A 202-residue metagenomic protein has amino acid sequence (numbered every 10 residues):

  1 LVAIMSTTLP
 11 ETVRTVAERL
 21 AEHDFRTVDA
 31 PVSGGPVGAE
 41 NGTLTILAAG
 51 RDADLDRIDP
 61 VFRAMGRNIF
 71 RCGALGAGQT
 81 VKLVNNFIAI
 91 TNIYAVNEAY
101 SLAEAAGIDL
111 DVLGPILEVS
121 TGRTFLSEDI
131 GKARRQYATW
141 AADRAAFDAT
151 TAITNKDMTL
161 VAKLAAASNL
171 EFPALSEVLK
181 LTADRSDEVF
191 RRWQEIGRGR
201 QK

Functional and structural regions predicted by a protein language model:
L1-V84: Rossmann-fold dinucleotide-binding core
V28, E171-L175: A short alpha-helix-loop-beta-strand transition element characteristic of N-terminal alpha/beta dinucleotide-binding
D54-V61, A95-E98, A174: Short amphipathic alpha-helical coupling segments at ligand-binding clamshell hinges and other catalytic/signaling
R67-R71, L126-D129, A174: Glycine/threonine-rich helix-loop capping motifs at alpha-helix boundaries
A77-E171, L181-Q201: Helical "substrate-binding/catalytic lid" subdomain of Rossmann-like NAD(P)-dependent dehydrogenases/reductases
